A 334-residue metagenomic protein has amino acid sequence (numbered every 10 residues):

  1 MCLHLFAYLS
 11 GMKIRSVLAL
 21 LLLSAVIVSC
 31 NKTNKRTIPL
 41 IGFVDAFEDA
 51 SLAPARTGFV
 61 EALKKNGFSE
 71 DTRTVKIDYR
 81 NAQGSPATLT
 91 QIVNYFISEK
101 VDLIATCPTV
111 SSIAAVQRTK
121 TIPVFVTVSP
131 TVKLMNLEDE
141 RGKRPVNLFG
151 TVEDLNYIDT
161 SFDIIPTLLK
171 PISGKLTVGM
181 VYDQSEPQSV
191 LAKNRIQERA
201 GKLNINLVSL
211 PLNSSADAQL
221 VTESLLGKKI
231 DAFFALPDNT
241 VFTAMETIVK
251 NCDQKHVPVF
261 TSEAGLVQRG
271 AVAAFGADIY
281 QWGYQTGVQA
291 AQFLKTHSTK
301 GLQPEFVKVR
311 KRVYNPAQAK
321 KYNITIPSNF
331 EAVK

Functional and structural regions predicted by a protein language model:
L3-L21, I27-K334: Short hydrophobic alpha-helices and adjacent helix-cap/hinge residues
